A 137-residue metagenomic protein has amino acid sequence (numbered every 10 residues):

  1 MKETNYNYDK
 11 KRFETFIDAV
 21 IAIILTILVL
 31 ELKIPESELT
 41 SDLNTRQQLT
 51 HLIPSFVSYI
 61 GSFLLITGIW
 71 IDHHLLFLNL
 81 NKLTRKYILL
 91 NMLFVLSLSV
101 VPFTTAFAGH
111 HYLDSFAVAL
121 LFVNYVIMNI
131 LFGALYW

Functional and structural regions predicted by a protein language model:
K2-W137: Multi-pass alpha-helical transmembrane bundle typical of ion/small-solute transporters and intramembrane aspartyl
